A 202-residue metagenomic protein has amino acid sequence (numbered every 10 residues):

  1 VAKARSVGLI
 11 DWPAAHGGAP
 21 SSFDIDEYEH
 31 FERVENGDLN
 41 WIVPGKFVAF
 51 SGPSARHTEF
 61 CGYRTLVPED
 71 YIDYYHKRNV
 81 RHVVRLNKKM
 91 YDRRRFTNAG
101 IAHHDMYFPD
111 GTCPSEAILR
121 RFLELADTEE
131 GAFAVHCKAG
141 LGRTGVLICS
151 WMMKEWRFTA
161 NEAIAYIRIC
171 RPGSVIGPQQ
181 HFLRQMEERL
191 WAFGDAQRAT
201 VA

Functional and structural regions predicted by a protein language model:
A2-A134, S150-E188, A192: Cysteine-based protein phosphatase catalytic domain of the PTP/DSP
C137: Short cysteine clusters
G140: Conserved G/P- and acidic residue-centered "switch" motifs that form tight phosphate/ATP-binding loops in soluble
T144: Ser/Thr-glycine-rich phosphate-binding loops at phosphate-binding pockets of nucleotides, nucleotide cofactors
A192-A202: Long, low-complexity, Ser/Pro/Thr- and acidic-rich intrinsically disordered regulatory regions
